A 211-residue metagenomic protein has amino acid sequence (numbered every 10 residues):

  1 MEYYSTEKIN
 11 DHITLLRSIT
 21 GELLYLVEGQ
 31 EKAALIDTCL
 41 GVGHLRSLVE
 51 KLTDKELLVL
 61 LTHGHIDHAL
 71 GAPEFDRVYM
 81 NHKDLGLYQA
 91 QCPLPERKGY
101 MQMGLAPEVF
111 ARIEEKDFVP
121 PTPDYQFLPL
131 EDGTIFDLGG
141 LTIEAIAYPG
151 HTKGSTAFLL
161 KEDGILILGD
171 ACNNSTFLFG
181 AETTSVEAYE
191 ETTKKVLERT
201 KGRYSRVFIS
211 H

Functional and structural regions predicted by a protein language model:
M1, N10, I19-G21, T122-D124 (+2 more regions): Residues that act as N-cap/strand-start positions at coil-to-secondary-structure junctions
E2-K51, F158-N173: Conserved beta-strand hairpin/beta-sheet module of binuclear metal-dependent hydrolase folds, prominently
I9-L15, G133, T142-E144: Short, hydrophobic/aromatic-rich segments at coil-to-beta transitions
H12, V27, D37, V49 (+8 more regions): Divalent metal-coordination and catalytic microenvironments
T14, L58-L60, Y79, L128-L130 (+3 more regions): Hydrophobic/aromatic beta-strand patches that form the interior of the parallel beta-sheet core in alpha/beta enzyme
A33, L40-G41, T142-H211: Metallo-beta-lactamase
G41-I135: Active-site HxH/HxHxD metal-binding segment of metal-dependent hydrolases
L138: A conserved mid-domain beta-alpha-beta active-site/ligand-binding segment of alpha/beta enzyme cores
